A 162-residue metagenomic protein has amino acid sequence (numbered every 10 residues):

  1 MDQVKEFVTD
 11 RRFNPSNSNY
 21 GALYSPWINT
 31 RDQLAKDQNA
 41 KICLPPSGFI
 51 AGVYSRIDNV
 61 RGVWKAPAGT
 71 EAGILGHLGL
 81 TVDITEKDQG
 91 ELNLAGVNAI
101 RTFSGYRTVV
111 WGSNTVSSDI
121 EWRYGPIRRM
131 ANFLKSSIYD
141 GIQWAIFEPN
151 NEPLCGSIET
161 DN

Functional and structural regions predicted by a protein language model:
M1-D161: Structured, hydrophobic secondary-structure cores that serve as assembly/anchoring elements
